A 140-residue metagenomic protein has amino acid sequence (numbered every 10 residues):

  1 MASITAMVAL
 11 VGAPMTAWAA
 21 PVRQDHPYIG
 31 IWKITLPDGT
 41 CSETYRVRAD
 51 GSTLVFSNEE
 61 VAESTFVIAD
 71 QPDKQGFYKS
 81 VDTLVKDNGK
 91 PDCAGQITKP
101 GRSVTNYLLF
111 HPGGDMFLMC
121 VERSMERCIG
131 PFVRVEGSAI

Functional and structural regions predicted by a protein language model:
A2-A13: Bacterial N-terminal signal peptides
W18-K33, R46, G137: N-terminal helix-cap/turn-to-beta initiation motif at the start of protein domains
P37-G39, S57-G114, R123: Contiguous, well-ordered beta-strand patches that form the walls/edges of small beta-barrel/beta-sandwich domains
V47, K99-P100, E126, R134: Secreted/processed peptides and extracellular or luminal domains of membrane proteins
G51-T53: Structural signal for glycine-centered tight turns and loop->strand junctions in beta-sheet-rich domains
I129-I140: Short, low-complexity, Pro/Ser/Thr/Gly-rich segments in the mature regions of secreted, periplasmic
